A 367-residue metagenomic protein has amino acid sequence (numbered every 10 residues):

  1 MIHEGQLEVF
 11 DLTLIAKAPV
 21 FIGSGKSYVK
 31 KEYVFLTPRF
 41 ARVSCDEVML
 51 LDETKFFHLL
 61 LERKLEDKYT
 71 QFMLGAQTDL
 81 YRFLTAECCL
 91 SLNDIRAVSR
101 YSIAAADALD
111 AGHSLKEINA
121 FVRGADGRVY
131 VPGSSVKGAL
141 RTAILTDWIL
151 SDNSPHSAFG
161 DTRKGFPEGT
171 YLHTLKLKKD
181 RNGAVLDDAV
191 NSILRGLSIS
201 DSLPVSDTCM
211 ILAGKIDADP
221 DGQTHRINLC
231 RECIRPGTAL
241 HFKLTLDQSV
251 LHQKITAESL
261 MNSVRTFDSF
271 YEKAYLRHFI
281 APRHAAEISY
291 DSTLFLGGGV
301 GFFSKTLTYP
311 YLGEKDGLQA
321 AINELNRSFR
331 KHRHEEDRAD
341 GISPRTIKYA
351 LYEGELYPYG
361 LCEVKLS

Functional and structural regions predicted by a protein language model:
M1-S367: Basic, Gly/Ser/Thr-rich N-terminal segments that form RNA-phosphate-binding interfaces in CRISPR RAMP
